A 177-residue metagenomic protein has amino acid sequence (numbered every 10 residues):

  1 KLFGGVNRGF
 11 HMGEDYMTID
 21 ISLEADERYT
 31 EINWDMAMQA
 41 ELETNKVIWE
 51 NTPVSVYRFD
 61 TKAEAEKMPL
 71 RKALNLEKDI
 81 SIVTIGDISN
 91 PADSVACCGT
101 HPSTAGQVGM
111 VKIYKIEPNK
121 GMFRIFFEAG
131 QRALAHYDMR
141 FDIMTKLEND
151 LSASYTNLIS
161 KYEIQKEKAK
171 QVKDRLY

Functional and structural regions predicted by a protein language model:
G4-N7, E14-Y16, I21-N119: Functional cores that coordinate and move charged inorganic groups
R8, R28, R58, R71-K72 (+4 more regions): Arginine residue identity/basic-tract feature
Y114-Y177: Terminal appendage regions of diverse proteins
